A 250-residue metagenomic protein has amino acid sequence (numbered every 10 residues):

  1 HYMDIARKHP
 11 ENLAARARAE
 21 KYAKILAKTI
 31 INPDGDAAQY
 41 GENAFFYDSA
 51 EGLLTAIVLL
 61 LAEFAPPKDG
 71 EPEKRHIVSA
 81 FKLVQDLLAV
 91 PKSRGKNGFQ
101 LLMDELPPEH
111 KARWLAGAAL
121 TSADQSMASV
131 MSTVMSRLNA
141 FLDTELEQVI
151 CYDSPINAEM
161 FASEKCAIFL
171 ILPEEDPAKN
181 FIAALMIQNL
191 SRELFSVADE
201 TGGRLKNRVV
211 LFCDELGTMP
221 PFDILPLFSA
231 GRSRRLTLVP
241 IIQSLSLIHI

Functional and structural regions predicted by a protein language model:
H1-L236: P-loop NTPase motor domains
T237-I241: Structural recognition of the conserved hydrophobic beta-strand(s) that form the central parallel beta-sheet of P-loop
Q243-L245: Short, ordered loop/turn segments at secondary-structure junctions
I248-I250: Conserved small/polar residues in nucleotide/adenosyl-binding loops
